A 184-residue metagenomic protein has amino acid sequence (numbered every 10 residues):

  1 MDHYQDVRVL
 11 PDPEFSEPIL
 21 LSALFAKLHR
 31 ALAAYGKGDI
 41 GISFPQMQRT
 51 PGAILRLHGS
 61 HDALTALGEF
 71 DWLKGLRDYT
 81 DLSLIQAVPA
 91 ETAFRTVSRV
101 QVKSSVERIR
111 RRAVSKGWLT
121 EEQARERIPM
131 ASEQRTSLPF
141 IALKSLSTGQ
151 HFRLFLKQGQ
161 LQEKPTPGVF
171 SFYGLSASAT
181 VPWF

Functional and structural regions predicted by a protein language model:
D2-F44: N-terminal ordered "arm"
V9, G59, S145: Flexible glycine-/small-residue-rich
H29-L67: N-terminal interaction modules that seed assembly of large macromolecular complexes
G68-R112: Long, charge-dense
A90-F94, S98, S105-R108, S132-R153: Extended, compositionally biased interaction tracts of eukaryotic scaffold proteins
R111-L119, S132-Q134: A conserved mid-domain beta-alpha-beta active-site/ligand-binding segment of alpha/beta enzyme cores
E122-A131, T136: Phosphate-interacting basic helix/loop segments used at nucleotide- and nucleic-acid interfaces
R135-F184: Glycine-rich, aromatic-bearing surface loops/beta-hairpins
